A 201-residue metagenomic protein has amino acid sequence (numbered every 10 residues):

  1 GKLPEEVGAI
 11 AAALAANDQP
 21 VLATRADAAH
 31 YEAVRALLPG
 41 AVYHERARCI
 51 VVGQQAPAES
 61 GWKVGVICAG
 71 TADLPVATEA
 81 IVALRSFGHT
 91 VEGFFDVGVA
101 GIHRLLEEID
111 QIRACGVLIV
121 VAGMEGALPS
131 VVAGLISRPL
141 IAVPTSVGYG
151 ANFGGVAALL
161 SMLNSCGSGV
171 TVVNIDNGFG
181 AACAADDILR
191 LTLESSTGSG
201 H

Functional and structural regions predicted by a protein language model:
G1-L37: Long amphipathic alpha-helical segments
V7, D73-T78, I102-H103, A122-V131 (+2 more regions): Short glycine/serine/threonine-rich phosphate/pyrophosphate-binding segments that cradle anionic phosphate groups
H30-G65, A69: Arg/Lys-rich RNA-binding interfaces used to dock onto structured RNA substrates
L37-P39, L135-I136, C166-S168: Short, structured coil segments at secondary-structure junctions
C49-G53, T90-Q111, V156-A157, V173: Glycine-rich oxoanion-binding loops at beta->alpha junctions
G61-R104: Glycine-rich phosphate/diphosphate-binding loop of Rossmann-like nucleotide-binding domains
C68, D110, V117, V147 (+2 more regions): C-terminal binding/interaction regions
E107-T145: Glycine-rich phosphate-binding loop
